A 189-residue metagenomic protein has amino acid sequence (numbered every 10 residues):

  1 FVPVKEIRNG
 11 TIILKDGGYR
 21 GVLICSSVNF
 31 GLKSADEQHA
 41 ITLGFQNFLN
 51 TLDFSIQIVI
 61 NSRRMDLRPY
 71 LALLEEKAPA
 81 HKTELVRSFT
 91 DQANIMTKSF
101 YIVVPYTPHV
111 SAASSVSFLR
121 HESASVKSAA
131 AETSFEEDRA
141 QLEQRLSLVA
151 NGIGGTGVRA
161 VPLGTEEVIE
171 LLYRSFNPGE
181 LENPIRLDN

Functional and structural regions predicted by a protein language model:
F1-D16: N-terminal basic/disordered segments at the start of proteins
F1-P3, S88-N189: An aromatic-glycine-centered, glycine-rich loop/turn in mixed alpha/beta architecture
Y19-V28, F100-Y106: Active-site-flanking beta-strand signature of metal-NTP-handling nucleotidyl enzymes and homologous cyclase-like
G21-L23, K33-L49: An amphipathic, basic-hydrophobic helix/alpha-beta surface used to engage anionic, phosphate-rich ligands or surfaces
C25-G31, E132-F135: Short hinge/gating elements
G31-H39, D53, E136-E143: Ordered, soluble secondary-structure elements with a strong preference for glycine-centered loop motifs and nearby
Q46-R64: N-terminal pre-first-transmembrane
R64-Q92: Structural flexibility/helix-modulation signal
